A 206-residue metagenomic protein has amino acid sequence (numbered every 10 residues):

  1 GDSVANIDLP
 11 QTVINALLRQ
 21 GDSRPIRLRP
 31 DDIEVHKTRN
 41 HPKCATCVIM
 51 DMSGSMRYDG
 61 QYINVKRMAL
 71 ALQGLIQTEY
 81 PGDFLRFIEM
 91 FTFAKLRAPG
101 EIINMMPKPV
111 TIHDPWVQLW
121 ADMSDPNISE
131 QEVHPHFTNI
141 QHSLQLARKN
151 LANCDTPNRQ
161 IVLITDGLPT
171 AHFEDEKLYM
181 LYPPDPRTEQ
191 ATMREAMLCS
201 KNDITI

Functional and structural regions predicted by a protein language model:
G1-C44, I49: Negatively charged sequence features
V4-D8, H41-C44, N64-R67, H134-H142 (+2 more regions): Charged, alpha-helix-enriched surfaces in structured cytosolic catalytic cores of large nucleotide-utilizing machines
T12, D32-I33, M68, H142-L146 (+1 more regions): Well-ordered alpha-helical segments embedded in enzymatic catalytic cores
V13, R39-P115, S143-L144, R159-I164 (+1 more regions): Von Willebrand factor
D59-I63, L119-D122, F137-Q141, T170-E189: Divalent-cation-coordinating short motifs within acidic/hydroxyl- or histidine-rich contexts, strongest in von
M106-R159, S200: Von Willebrand factor
L146-Q160, T165-I206: Von Willebrand factor type A / integrin I
